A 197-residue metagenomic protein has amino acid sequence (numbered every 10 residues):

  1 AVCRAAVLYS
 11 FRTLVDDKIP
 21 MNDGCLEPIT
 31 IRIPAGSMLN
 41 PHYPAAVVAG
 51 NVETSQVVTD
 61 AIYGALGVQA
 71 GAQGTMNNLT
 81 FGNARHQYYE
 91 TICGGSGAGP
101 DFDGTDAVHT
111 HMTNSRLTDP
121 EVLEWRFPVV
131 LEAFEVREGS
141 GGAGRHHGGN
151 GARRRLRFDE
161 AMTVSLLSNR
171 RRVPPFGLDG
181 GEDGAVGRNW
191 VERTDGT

Functional and structural regions predicted by a protein language model:
A1-T197: Glycine/proline-enriched, intrinsically flexible loops and inter-domain linkers
